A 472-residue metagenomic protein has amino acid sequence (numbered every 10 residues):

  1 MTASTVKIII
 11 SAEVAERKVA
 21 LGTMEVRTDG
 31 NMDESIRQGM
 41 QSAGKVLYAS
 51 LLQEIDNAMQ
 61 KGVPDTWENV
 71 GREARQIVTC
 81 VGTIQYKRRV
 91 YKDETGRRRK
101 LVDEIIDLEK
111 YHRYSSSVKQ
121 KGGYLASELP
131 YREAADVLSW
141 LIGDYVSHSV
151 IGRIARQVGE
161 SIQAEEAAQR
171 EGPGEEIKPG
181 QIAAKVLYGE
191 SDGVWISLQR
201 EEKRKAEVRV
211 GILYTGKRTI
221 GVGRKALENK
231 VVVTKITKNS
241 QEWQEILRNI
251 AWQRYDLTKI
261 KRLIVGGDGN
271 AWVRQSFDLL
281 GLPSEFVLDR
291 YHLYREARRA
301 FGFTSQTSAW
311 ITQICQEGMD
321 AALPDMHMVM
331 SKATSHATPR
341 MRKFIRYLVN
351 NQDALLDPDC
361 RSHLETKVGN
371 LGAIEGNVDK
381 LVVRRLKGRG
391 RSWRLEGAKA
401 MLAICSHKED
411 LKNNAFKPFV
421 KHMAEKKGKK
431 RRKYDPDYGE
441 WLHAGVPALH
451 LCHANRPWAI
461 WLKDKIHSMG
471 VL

Functional and structural regions predicted by a protein language model:
M1-A49, Y91-L472: Catalytic center-proximal scaffold of phosphoryl-transfer enzymes
K45, A49-K61: N-terminal "assembly arms/tails" that initiate or stabilize quaternary assembly in self-assembling proteins
D56-Y111: An N-terminal low-complexity regulatory-tail signal and nearby short nucleic-acid-interaction modules
